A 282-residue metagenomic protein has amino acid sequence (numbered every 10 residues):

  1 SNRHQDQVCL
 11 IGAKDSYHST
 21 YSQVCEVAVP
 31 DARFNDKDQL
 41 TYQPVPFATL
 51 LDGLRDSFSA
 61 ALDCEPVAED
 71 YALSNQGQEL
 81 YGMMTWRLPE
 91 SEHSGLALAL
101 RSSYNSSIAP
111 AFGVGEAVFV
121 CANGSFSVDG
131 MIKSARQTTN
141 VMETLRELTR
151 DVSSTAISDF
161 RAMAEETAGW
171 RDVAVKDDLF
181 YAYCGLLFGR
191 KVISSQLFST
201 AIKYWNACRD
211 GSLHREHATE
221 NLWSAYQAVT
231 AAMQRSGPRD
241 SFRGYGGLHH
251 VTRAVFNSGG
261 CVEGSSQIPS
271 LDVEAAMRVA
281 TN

Functional and structural regions predicted by a protein language model:
S1-G53, S57-D63: Feature for intrinsically disordered/low-complexity regulatory segments and propeptides
S1-V8, A13, Y71-A72, R87-N282: Intrinsically disordered, low-complexity regions enriched in serine/threonine
V29, Q43-V45, E65, L88 (+2 more regions): Intrinsic-disorder/low-complexity coil detector
P46, Q78-L80, S94: Residues at beta-strand starts and edge strands
S59-W86: A short acidic/basic microdomain associated with nuclease active sites
